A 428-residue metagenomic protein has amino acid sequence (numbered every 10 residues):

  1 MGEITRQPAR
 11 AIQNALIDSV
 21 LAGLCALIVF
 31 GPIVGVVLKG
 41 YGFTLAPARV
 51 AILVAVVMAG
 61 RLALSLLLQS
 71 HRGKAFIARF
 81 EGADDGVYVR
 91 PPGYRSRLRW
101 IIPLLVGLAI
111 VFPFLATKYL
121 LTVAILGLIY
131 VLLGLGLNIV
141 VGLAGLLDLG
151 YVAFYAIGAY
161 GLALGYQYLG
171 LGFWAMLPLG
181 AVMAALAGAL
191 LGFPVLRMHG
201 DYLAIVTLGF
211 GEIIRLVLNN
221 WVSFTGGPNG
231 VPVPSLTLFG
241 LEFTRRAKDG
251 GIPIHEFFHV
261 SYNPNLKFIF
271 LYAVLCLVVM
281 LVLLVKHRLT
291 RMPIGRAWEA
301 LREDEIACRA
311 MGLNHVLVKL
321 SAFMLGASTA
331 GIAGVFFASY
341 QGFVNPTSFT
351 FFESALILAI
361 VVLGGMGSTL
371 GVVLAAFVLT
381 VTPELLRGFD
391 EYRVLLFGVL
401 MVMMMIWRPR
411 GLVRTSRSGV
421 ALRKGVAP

Functional and structural regions predicted by a protein language model:
G2-I129, A159-L179, E212-L301, R309-L325 (+1 more regions): Membrane-water interface segments at transmembrane-helix boundaries in multipass membrane proteins
L128, I139-G158, R197-L203, F343-T350 (+1 more regions): Short, non-helical or kinked segments that cap or interrupt transmembrane helices
L143, M183, P194-V195, E299 (+1 more regions): Residue-level marker of motif borders
L171-E212, L374-A376: Alpha-helical transmembrane segments within multi-pass membrane transporters and channels
D304: Phosphate/pyrophosphate-binding loop motifs in nucleotide- or prenyl diphosphate-using proteins
